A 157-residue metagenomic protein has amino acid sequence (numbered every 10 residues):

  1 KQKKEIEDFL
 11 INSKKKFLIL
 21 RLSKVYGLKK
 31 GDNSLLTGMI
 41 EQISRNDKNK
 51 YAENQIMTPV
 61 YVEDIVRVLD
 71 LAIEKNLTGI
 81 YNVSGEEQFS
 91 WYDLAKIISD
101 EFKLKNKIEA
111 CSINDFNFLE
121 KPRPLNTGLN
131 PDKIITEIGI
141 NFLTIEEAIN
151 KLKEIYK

Functional and structural regions predicted by a protein language model:
Q2: Active-site helix of classical SDR
E7, D32-T37, V62, W91-A95 (+2 more regions): A general structural signal for well-ordered alpha-helical segments in protein cores
F9-M57, D64: NAD(P)-dependent short-chain dehydrogenase/reductase
K29-K30, Q55-E63, V83-E101, L143 (+1 more regions): Substrate-binding strand-loop-helix patch in Rossmann-like NAD(P)-dependent oxidoreductase/epimerase domains
E63-R67, G79: Catalytic phosphate/metal-binding cores of nucleic-acid and nucleotide-processing enzymes, i.e., regions that mediate
K75-L119, L125-N126: Mid/C-terminal beta-alpha module of Rossmann-like enzyme folds, strongest in SDR-family dehydrogenases/epimerases
D115-E137, F142: A hydrophobic C-terminal alpha-helical subdomain
I145-K157: Amphipathic terminal alpha-helices
